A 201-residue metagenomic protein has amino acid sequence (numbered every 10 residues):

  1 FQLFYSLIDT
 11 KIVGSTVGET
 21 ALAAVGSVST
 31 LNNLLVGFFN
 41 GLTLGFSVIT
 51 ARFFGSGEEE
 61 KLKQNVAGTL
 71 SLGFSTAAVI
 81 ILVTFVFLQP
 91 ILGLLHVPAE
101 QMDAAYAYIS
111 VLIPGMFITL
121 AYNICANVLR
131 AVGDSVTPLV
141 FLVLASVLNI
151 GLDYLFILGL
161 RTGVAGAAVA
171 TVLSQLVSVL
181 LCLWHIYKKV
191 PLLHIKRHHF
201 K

Functional and structural regions predicted by a protein language model:
F4-L7, T16-E19, F53-S56, A131-V132 (+3 more regions): Helix-loop interface residues and adjacent transmembrane-helix termini in multi-pass membrane transporters, primarily
D9, F46-S47, F87-L88, C125 (+2 more regions): Hydrophobic/aromatic residues in alpha-helical transmembrane segments
V13-N33, E100-A104, V164-A165, V169: Interfacial/gating helices of multi-pass transporter permease domains
L22-L82, T119-P138: Small-residue-rich hydrophobic transmembrane alpha-helices
L34-G37, I81, N149-D153, V179-L183: Hydrophobic transmembrane alpha-helices of multi-pass small-molecule transporters
G41, L82, S146-V147, L176: Hydrophobic/small/kink-forming positions within alpha-helical transmembrane segments of polytopic membrane proteins
T50-G115, G159-K201: Short alpha-helical transmembrane segments in multi-pass integral membrane proteins
G73, V128-G151, V169-V172: Alpha-helical transmembrane segments of multi-pass membrane transporters/permeases
